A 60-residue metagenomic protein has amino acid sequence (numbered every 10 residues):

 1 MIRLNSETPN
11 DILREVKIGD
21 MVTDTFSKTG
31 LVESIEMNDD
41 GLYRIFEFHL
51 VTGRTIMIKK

Functional and structural regions predicted by a protein language model:
M1-I18: Mixed-charge, Lys/Arg-rich low-complexity intrinsically disordered regions
I18-G19, Y43: Short, surface-exposed beta-edge/turn micro-motifs
E33-I58: Basic/aromatic-rich interaction segments and small domains that mediate binding to polyanionic partners
